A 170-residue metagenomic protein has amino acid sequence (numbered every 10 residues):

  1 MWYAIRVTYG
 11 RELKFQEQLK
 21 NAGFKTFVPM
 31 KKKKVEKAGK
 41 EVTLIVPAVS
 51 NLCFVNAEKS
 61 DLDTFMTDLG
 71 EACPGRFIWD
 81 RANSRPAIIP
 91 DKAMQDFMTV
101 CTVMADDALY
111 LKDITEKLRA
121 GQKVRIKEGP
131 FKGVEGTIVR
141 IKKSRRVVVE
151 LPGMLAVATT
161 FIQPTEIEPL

Functional and structural regions predicted by a protein language model:
M1-A120, T137, V148, G153-P169: Acidic-enriched and Gly/Ser
G129, I141-R146: Short, conserved beta-turn/loop elements at beta-strand boundaries and strand-helix junctions
G129-K132, G153: Short, charged beta-turn/beta-strand-edge "cap" motif at the junction between a beta-strand and an adjacent loop
G133-I141: Short beta-strand-centered aromatic/proline hotspots
